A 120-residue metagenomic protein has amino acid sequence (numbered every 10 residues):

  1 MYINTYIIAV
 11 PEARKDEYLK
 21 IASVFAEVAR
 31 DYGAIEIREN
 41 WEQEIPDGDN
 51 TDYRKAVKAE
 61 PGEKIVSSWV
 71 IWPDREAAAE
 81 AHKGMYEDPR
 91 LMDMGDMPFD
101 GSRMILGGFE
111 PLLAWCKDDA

Functional and structural regions predicted by a protein language model:
M1-V24: Long, hydrophobic N-terminal alpha-helical segment
I3-V10, G48-M85: Short, well-ordered beta-strand segments in beta-rich or mixed alpha/beta enzyme and ligand-binding folds
D16, E76-A78, A114: Residue-level signal for secondary-structure boundary sites
L19-F25, A81-P89: Short amphipathic alpha-helices in soluble, non-transmembrane regions that often serve as interface/regulatory elements
S23, S67-S68, S102: Generic serine detector
V24-Y32, W72: A short, compositionally biased N-terminal segment around positions ~18-40 that is enriched in charged/polar residues
R30, A34-P61, E87-A120: Glycine-rich beta-strand-turn "strand-cap" elements at beta-sheet edges
